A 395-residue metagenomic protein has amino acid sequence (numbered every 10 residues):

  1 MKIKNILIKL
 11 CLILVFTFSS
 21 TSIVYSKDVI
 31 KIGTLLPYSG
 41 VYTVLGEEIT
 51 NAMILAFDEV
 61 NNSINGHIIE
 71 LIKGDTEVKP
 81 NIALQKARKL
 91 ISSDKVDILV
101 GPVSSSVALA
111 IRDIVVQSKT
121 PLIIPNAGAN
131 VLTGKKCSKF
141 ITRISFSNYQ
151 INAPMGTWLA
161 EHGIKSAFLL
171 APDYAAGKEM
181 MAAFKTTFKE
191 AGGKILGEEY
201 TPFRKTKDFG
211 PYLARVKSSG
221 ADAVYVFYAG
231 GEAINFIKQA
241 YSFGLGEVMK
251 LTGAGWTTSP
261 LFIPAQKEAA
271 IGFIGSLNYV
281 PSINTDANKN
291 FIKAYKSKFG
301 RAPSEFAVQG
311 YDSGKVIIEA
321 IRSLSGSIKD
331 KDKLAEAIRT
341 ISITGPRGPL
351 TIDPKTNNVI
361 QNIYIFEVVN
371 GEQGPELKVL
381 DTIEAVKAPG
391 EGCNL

Functional and structural regions predicted by a protein language model:
K9-S20: Bacterial N-terminal signal peptides
V29, V44-N51, E59, S63-G134 (+4 more regions): Beta-alpha junction/loop-to-helix N-cap segments that form part of ligand/metal-binding clefts
I30, R339-L395: Solvent-exposed, acidic/polar segments of extracytosolic/periplasmic ligand-binding ectodomains
G33-A52, G74-N81, V103-S104, L170-K178 (+2 more regions): Extracytoplasmic "Venus flytrap"
T76, I123, N130-L132, R204 (+2 more regions): Venus flytrap/periplasmic-binding-protein-like
Q85, N130-T133, S138-F243, P281-N290: Extracellular/periplasmic Venus flytrap/periplasmic-binding protein
L90-V103, I123-P125, F168-A171, G220-G230 (+3 more regions): Periplasmic-binding protein-like
I237-Y311, R322-I328, E372, V379-L395: Extracellular/periplasmic periplasmic-binding protein-like sensory domains
